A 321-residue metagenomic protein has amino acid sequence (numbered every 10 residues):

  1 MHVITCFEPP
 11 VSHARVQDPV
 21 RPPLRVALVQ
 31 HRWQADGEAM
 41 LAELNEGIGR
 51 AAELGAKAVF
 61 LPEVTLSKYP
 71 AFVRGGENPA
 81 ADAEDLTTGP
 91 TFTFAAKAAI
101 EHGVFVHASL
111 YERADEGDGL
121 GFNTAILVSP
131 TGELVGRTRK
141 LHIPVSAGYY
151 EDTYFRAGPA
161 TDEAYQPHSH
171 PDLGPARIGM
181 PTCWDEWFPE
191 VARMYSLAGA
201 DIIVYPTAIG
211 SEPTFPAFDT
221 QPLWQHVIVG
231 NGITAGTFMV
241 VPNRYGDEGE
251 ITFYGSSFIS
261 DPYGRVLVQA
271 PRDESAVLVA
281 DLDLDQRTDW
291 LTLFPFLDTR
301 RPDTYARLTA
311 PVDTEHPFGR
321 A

Functional and structural regions predicted by a protein language model:
H2-A14, G158, G230-N231, F238-A321: C-terminal beta-strand edge segments of enzyme domains
H2-A58, V204: N-terminal active-site segment of His-dependent metallophosphoesterases
V3-S12, E84, K97, D115-I202 (+3 more regions): Active-site catalytic loop in hydrolytic enzyme cores
V26, L127-V135, S260-V268: Short, glycine-anchored, charge-dense loop/turn motifs used at functional sites
G37, L41, E46-T131, V135-R137 (+2 more regions): Cys-nucleophile CN-hydrolase/nitrilase-fold catalytic domain and related Cys-dependent amidase chemistry that acts on
S67, R74, I126, R137-P144 (+2 more regions): Short beta->alpha transition motifs characteristic of CBS
E84-H107, R177, C183-V277: CN hydrolase (nitrilase-like) catalytic-core segments centered on the catalytic cysteine and neighboring Lys/Glu
A108-L110, N123-L127, Q166-S169, S257-I259 (+1 more regions): Short beta-strand scaffold segments in enzyme catalytic cores
